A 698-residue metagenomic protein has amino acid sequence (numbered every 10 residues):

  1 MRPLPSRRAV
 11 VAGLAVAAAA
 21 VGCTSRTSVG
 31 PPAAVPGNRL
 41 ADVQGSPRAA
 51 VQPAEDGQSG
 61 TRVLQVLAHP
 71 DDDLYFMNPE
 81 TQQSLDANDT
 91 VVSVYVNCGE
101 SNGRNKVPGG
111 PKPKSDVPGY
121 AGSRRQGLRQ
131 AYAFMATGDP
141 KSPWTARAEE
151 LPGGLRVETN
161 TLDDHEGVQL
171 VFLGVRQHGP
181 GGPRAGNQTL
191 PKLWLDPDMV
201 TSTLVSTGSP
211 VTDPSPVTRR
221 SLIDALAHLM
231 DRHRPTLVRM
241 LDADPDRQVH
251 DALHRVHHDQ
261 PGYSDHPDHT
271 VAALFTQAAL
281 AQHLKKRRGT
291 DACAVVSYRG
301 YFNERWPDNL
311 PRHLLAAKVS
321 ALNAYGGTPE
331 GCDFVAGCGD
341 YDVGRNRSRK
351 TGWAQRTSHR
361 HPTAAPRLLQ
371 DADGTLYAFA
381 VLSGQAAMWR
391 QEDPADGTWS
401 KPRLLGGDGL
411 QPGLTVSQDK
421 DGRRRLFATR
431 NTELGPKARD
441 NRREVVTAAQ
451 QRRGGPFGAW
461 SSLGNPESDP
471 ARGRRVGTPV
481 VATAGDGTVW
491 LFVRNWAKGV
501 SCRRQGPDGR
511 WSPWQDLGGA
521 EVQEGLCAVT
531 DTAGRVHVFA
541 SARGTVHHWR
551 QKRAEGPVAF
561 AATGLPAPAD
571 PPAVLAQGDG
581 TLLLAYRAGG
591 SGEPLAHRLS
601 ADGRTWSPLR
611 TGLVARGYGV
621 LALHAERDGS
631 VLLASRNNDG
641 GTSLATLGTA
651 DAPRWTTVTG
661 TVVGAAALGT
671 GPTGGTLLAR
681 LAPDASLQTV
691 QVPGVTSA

Functional and structural regions predicted by a protein language model:
M1-V11: Twin-arginine (Tat) signal peptide motif
A9-R26: N-terminal export signals
T27-I223, A227-R232, A324-Y325: Active-site rim/loop-helix segments in enzyme catalytic domains that contact anionic ligands
E100-R104, H178-G182, D246-H250, E304-P307 (+1 more regions): Short catalytic/ligand-binding loop motif for oxyanion handling, primarily in non-cytosolic enzymes, centered on
T212, H233, L237, G262-D265 (+3 more regions): The feature marks non-catalytic terminal segments
L226-P245: Proline-aspartate-enriched helix->loop->beta-strand connector
W353-A698: A structural motif
